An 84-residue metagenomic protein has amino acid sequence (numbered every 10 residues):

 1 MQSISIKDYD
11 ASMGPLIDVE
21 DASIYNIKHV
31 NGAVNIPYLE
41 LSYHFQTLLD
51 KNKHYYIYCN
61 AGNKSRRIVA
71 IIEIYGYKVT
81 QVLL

Functional and structural regions predicted by a protein language model:
M1-K28: Flexible, polar/low-complexity N-terminal or interdomain linker segments that lie immediately upstream of folded
S3, L16, A33-N35, V79-Q81: Conserved beta-strand scaffold positions in the cores of enzyme catalytic domains, especially in NTP/NDP-utilizing
I17, P37, N60: Small/polar loops that bind or transfer phosphate-bearing groups
D21, Y38, L84: Active-site loop/turn elements of alpha/beta-hydrolase fold enzymes, especially the short glycine-/histidine-rich
I24, H44, R67-I68: Phosphate- and divalent-cation-binding pockets in alpha/beta enzyme and binding domains that engage nucleotide-derived
K28-N31, V69-I71: Short amphipathic alpha-helical segments
G32-Y56: Helix-loop module immediately N-terminal to the HCX5R catalytic loop in PTP-like cysteine phosphatase domains
L48-L84: Catalytic cysteine-centered active loop of the rhodanese-like fold, especially the PTP/DSP P-loop
